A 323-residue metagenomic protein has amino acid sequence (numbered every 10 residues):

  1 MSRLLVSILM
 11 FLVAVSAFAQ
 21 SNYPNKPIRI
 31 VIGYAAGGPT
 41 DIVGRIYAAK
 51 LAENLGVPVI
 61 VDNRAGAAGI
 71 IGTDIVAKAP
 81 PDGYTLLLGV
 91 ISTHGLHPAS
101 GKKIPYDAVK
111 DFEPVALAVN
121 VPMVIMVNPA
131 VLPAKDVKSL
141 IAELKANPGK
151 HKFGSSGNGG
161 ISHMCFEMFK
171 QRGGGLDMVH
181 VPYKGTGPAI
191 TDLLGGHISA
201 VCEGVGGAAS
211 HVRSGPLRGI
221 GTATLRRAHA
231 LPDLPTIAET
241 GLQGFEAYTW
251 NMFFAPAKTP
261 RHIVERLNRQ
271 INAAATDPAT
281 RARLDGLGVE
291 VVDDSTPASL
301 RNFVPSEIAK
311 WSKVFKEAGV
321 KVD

Functional and structural regions predicted by a protein language model:
M1-N25, V322-D323: Short, low-complexity disordered leader/linker segments with a strong preference for bacterial N-terminal type II
A19-K110, K150, N158, G174-G204 (+3 more regions): N-terminal (or domain-start) structured segment
K78-G83, A99-P188, I237-E239, W250-R283: Hinge/capping helix and adjacent helix->loop/strand transition within the periplasmic-binding protein
T93-K103, H163, F169-G173, S199-L234: A ligand-binding cleft/hinge motif common to bilobed small-molecule-binding domains
N120, A208-D277, S306-A309, V314: C-terminal lobe and pocket-closing loops of periplasmic/extracytoplasmic Venus-flytrap solute-binding proteins
K152, R283-F303: Flexible, acidic loop-helix segments that line cofactor/substrate-binding pockets
T296-V322: Extracellular/periplasmic bilobal clamshell ligand-binding domains
